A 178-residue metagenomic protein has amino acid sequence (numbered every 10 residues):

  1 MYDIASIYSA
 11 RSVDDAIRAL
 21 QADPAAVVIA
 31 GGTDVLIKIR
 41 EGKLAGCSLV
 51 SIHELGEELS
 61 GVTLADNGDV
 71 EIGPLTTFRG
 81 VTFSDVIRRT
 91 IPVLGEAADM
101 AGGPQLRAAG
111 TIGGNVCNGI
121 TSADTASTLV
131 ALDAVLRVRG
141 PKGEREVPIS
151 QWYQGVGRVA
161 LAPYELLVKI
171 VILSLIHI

Functional and structural regions predicted by a protein language model:
M1-I176: C-terminal structural segment of proteins
